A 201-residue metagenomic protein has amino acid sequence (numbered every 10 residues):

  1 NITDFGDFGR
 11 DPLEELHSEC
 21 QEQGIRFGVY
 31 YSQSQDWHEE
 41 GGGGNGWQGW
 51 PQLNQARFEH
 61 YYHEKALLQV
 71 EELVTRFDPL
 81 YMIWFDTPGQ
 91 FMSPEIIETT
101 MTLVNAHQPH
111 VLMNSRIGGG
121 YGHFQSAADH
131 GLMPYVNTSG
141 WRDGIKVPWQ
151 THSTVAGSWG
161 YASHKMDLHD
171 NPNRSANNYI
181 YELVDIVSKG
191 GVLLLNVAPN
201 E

Functional and structural regions predicted by a protein language model:
N1-E201: Mature catalytic domains of secreted/periplasmic carbohydrate-active enzymes
